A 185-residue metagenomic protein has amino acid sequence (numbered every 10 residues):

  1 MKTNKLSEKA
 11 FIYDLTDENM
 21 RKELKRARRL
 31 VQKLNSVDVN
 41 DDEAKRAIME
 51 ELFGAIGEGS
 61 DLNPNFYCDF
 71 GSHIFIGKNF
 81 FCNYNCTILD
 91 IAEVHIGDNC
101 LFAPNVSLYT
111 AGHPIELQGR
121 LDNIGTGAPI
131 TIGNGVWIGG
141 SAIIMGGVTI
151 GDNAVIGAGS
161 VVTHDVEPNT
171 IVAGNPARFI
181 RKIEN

Functional and structural regions predicted by a protein language model:
M1-G59, A177-I180: Terminal amphipathic alpha-helical/low-complexity segments used for targeting or macromolecular assembly
T3-K5, L52, D122, P129 (+1 more regions): Short secondary-structure boundary/capping segments
K33-N35, H164-N169: Short arginine-rich
V39, F66-I76, F81-T149, N175-N185: Flexible, glycine/small-residue-enriched loop-and-beta-strand segment within the central core of proteins
D61, W137, V155, I171-A173: Short-chain dehydrogenase/reductase
G139-D165: Beta-rich strand-turn-strand
G159-S160, D165-E167, A177, I183-E184: Short glycine-rich donor-binding/catalytic loop of glycosyltransferases that coordinates the nucleotide-sugar
